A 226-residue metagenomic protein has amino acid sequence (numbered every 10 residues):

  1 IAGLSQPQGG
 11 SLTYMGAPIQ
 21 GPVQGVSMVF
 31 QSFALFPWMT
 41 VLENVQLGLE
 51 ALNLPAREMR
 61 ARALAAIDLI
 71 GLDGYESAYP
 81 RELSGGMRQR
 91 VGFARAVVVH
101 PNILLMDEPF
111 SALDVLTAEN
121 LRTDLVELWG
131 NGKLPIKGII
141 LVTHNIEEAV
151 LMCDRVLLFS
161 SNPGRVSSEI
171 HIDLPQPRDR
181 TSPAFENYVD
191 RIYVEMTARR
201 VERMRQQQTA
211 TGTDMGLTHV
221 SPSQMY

Functional and structural regions predicted by a protein language model:
A2: Helix-to-loop junction immediately C-terminal to a conserved catalytic motif
G10-P22: Conserved ABC transporter NBD signature motif
M39-Q46: Short coil-to-helix segment of the ABC ATPase nucleotide-binding domain corresponding to the Q-loop/switch region
Q46, E50, R57-Y75, D124-E127: Conserved ABC ATPase "signature" region
Y79-L83, M87: Conserved ABC ATPase signature
V98-N102: A short, proline-enriched helix->beta-strand linker immediately N-terminal to the Walker B motif in ABC-type P-loop
L104-D107: Catalytic Walker B motif of ABC-type/P-loop ATPase nucleotide-binding domains
